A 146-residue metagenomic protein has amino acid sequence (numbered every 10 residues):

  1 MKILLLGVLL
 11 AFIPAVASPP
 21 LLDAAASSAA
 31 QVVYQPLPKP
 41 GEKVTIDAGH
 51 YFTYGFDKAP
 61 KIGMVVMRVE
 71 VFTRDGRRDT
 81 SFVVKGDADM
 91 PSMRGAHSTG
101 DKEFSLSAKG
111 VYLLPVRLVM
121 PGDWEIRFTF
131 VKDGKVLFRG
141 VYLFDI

Functional and structural regions predicted by a protein language model:
L4-A15: Bacterial N-terminal signal peptides
A17-I146: Intrinsically disordered, low-complexity terminal tails/loops enriched in metal-binding residues
